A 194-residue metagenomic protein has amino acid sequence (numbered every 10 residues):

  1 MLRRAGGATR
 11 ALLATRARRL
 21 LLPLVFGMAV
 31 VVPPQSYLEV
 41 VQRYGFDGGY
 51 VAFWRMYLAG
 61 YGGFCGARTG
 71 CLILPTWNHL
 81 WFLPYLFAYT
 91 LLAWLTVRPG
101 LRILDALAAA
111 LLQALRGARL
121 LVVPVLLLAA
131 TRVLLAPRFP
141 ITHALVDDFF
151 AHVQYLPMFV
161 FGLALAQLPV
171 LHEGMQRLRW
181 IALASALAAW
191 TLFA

Functional and structural regions predicted by a protein language model:
M1-A194: Alpha-helical transmembrane segments and their immediate juxtamembrane cytosolic regions
